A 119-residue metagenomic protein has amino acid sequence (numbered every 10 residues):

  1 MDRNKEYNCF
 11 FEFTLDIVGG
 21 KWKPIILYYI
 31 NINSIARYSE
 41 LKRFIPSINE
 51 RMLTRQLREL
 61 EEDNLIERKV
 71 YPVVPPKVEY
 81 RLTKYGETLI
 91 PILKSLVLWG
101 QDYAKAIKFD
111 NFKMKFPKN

Functional and structural regions predicted by a protein language model:
M1-E6, F116: N-terminal intrinsically disordered/low-complexity leader segments
D2, C9-M52, E79: N-terminal helix-turn-helix DNA-binding core of bacterial DNA-binding proteins
N4, S34, I66-Y71, T83: Long, contiguous secondary-structure blocks with strong helical propensity
F13, K42-F44, R68, Y103-M114: Non-catalytic interaction surface on structured domains
Y28, E61, K94-V97: A cross-family signal for key residues in well-ordered alpha-helices that form functional helical elements
K42-R68, P75: Canonical helix-turn-helix DNA-binding module
P72-L96: Basic, amphipathic "hinge/linker" alpha-helix immediately C-terminal to the N-terminal HTH DNA-binding motif
E87-N119: Amphipathic alpha-helical dimerization/coiled-coil segments that flank or bridge DNA-binding/regulatory modules
